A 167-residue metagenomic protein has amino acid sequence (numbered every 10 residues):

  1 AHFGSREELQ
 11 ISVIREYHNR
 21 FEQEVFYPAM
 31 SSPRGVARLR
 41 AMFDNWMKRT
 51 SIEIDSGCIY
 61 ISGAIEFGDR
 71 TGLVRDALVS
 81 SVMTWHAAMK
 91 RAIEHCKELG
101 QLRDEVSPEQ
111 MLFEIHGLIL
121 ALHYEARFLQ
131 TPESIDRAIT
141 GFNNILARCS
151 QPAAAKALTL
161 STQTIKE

Functional and structural regions predicted by a protein language model:
A1, S31-P33, R70: Helix-loop segments that flank and shape redox-cofactor active sites
A1-S12: HTH DNA-binding helix-turn interface
Q10, I14, H18, R75-H86 (+1 more regions): Amphipathic, non-transmembrane alpha-helical scaffold segments
S12, E16, V25-S56, P108-I115 (+1 more regions): Hydrophobic alpha-helical connector segments
A37-R38, I52-L73: Amphipathic alpha-helical segments used for helix-helix packing
A41-K48, M83-L99, E109, H116-L118 (+1 more regions): C-terminal peripheral helix-coil segments that are non-catalytic and often amphipathic
